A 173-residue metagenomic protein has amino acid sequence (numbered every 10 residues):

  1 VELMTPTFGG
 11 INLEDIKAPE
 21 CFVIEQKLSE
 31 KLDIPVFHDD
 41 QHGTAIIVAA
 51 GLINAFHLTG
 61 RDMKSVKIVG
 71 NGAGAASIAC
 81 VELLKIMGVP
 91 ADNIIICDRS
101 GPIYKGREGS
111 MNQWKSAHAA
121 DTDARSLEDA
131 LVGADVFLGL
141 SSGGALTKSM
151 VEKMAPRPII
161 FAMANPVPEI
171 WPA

Functional and structural regions predicted by a protein language model:
V1-V66: Glycine/serine-rich phosphate-binding loop and adjoining beta1-alpha1 elements at the start of nucleotide-handling
E2, Q26, E82, E128-D129 (+1 more regions): Alpha-helical segments flanking ligand/cofactor-binding loops in enzyme cores
T5, M63, A130-L131, V151-M154: A short, aliphatic-rich alpha-helical micro-motif
N12, D39, L138-A173: ADP-ribose/adenylate-binding Rossmann-like module
N12-E14, N71, C97-D98, A162-A164: Short beta-strand segments
P19-F22, A45, S77-I78, P102-K105 (+3 more regions): Flexible loop/turn segments at secondary-structure boundaries
L32, H42, I46-L138: Glycine-rich phosphate/diphosphate-binding loop of Rossmann-like nucleotide-binding domains
D33-I34, A91-D92, A155-I159: A short helix->loop->beta-strand "cap" motif at the edges of active sites that frequently abuts
